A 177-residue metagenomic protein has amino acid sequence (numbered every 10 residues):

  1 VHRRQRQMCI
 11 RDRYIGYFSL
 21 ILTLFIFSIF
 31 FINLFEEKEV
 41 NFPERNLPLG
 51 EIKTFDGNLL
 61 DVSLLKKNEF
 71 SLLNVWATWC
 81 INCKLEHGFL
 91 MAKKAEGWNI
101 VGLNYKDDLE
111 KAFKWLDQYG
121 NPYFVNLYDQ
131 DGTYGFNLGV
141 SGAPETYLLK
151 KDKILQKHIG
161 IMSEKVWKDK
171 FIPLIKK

Functional and structural regions predicted by a protein language model:
V1-I10: Single conserved hydrophobic/aromatic residue that forms the stacking wall/gate of nucleotide- or nucleobase-binding
C9, C80-C83: Short cysteine clusters
G16-Y17, T23-L49, K111-K114: N-proximal helix/coil linker or "cap" segments that precede and/or mark the start of modular domains
L49-S71: A short beta-strand-turn-helix
E69-S71, V75-W79, G142: Short pre-active-site segment immediately N-terminal to redox-active cysteine/selenocysteine motifs in thiol-based
L72-L73, I100, T146: Hydrophobic beta-strand anchors of alpha/beta hydrolase catalytic cores
K84-Y119, Q130-F136: Structural microenvironment flanking redox-active thiols in thiol-disulfide oxidoreductases
D117-P122, D129-I175: Thiol/disulfide oxidoreductase modules built on the thioredoxin-like
